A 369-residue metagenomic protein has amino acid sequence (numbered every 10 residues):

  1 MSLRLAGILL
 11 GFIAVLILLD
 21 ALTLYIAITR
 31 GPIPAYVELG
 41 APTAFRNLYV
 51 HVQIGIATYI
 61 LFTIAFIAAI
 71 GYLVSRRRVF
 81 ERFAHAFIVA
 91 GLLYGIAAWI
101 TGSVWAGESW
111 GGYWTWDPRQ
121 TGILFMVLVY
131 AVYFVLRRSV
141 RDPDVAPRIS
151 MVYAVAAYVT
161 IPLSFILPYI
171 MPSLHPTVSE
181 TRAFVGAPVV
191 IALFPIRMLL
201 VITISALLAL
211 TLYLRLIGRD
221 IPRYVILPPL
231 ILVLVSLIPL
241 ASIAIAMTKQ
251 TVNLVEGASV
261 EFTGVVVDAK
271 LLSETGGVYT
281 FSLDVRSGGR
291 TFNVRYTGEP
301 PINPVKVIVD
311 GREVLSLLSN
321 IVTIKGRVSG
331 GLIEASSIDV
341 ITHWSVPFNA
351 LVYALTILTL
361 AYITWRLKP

Functional and structural regions predicted by a protein language model:
M1-N253, D339-P369: Polytopic transmembrane helical bundles with strong interfacial aromatic enrichment
K249-S259, P301: Hydrophobic secondary-structure signal with a strong preference for alpha-helical segments in membranes
V252, V260-G264, V294-Y296, V307: Generic detection of short hydrophobic beta-strand segments and adjacent strand-loop junctions
E256-V285, G326: Structural detector for short beta-strands of small beta-barrel domains
T275-P304, I338: OB-fold (S1/OB) nucleic-acid-binding surfaces
P300-K325: Short nucleic-acid-contacting surface segments enriched for D/E, G, S/T with interspersed K/R
K325-T342: Juxtamembrane amphipathic/hinge helix adjacent to a transmembrane helix
